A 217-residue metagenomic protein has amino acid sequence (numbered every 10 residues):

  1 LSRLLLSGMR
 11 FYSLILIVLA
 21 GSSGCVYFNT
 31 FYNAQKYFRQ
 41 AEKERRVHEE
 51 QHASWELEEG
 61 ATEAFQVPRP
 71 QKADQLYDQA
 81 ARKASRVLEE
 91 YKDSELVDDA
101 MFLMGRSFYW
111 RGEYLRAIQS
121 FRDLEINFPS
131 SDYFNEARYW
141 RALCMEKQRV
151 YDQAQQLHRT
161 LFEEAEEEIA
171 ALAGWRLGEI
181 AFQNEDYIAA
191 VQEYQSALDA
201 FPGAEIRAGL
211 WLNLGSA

Functional and structural regions predicted by a protein language model:
L1-C25: Gram-negative bacterial Sec-dependent N-terminal signal peptides
L19-A217: Acidic, polar-rich low-complexity tracts and alpha-helical solenoid repeat scaffolds
